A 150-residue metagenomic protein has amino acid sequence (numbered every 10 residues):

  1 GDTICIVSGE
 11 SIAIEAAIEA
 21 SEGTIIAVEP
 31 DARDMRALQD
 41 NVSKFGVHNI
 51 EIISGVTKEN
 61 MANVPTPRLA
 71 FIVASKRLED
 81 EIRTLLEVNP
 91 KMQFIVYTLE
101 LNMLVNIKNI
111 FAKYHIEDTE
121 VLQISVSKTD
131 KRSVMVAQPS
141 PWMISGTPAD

Functional and structural regions predicted by a protein language model:
G1-G9: Conserved class I S-adenosyl-L-methionine
C5, H48-E51, S75-E79, L101: Cytosolic regulatory regions of ion transport systems
E10-E22: Conserved SAM-binding loop of SAM-dependent methyltransferases across substrates and taxa, primarily the Class I
E22-V28, F94: Short beta-strand element of Class I
V28-L69: S-adenosyl-L-methionine
E29-R33, A74-R77, L99: Short beta->alpha hinge that forms the Motif I/post-I loop of the SAM-binding pocket
I53-V96: Active-site segment flanking the S-adenosylmethionine/decSAM binding pocket in AdoMet-dependent transferases
L86-S140, S145: C-terminal substrate-binding/active-site "lid" region of AdoMet-derived donor-dependent transferases
